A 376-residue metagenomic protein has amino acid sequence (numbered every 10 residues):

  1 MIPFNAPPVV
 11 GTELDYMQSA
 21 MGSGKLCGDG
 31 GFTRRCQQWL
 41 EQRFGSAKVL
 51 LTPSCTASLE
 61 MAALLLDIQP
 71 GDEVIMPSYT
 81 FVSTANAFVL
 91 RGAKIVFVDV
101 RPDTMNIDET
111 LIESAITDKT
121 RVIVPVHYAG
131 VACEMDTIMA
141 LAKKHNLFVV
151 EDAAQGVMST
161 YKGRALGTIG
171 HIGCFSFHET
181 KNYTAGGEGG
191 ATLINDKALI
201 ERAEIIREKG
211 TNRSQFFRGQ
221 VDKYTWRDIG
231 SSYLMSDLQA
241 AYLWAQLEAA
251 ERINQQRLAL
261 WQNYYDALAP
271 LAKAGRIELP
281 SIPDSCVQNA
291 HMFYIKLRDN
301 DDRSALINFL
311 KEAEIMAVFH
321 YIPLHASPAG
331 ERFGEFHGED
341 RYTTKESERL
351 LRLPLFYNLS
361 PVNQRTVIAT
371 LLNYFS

Functional and structural regions predicted by a protein language model:
M1-L26, T225-R227, P354: N-terminal "arm"/small-domain region of PLP-dependent enzymes with the aminotransferase-like
D29-E73, A87-R91, F97-D99, R164: Phosphate-binding glycine-rich loop
T33-W39, R43-V49, T110, S114 (+5 more regions): PLP-dependent aminotransferase class I/II
L50, I75, V96, V149-V150 (+3 more regions): Structural detector of well-ordered beta-strand residues that form the stable sheet scaffold of enzyme domains
L64-A153, T160: PLP-dependent aminotransferase-like
N86-F88, L141, A165, N182 (+1 more regions): Hydrophobic/aromatic ligand-binding patch that stacks against planar heteroaromatic rings of cofactors or nucleotides
E151-G186, Q215-F216, D222-R227: Conserved active-site segment immediately N-terminal to the catalytic lysine that forms the internal aldimine
T168-N212, D237: Active-site PLP attachment segment
